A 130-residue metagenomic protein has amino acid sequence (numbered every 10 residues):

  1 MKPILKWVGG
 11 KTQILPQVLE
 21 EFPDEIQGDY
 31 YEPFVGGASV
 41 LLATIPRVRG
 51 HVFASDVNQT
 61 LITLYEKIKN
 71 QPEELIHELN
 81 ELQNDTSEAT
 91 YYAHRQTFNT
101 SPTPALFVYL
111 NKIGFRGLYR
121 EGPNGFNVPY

Functional and structural regions predicted by a protein language model:
M1-V35, S39-A43, R47: S-adenosyl-L-methionine
R47-Y130: Class I S-adenosyl-L-methionine-dependent methyltransferase module
